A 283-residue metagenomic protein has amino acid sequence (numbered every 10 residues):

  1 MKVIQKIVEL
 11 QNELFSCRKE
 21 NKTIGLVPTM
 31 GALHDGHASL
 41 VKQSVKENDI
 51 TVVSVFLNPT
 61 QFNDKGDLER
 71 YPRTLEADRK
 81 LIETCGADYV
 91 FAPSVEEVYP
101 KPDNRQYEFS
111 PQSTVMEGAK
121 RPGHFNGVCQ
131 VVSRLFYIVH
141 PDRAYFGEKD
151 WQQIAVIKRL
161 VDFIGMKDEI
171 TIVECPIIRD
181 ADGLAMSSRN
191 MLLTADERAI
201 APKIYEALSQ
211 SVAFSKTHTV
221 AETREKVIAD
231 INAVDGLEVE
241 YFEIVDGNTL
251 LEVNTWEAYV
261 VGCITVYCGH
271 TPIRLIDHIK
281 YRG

Functional and structural regions predicted by a protein language model:
K2-G236, V245-T249, I279-K280: Nucleotidyltransferase catalytic core that binds NTPs
K226-G283: Phosphate/ribose-recognition catalytic cores of enzymes acting on nucleotide-derived substrates
